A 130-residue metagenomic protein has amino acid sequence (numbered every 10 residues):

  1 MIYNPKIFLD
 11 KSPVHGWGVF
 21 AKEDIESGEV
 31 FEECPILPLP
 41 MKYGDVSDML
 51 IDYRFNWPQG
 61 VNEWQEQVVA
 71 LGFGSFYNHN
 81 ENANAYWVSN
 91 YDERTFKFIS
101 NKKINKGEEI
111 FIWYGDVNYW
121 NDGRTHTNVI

Functional and structural regions predicted by a protein language model:
M1-I130: Conserved catalytic SET/PR domain of SAM-dependent protein methyltransferases, capturing the structural core that binds
